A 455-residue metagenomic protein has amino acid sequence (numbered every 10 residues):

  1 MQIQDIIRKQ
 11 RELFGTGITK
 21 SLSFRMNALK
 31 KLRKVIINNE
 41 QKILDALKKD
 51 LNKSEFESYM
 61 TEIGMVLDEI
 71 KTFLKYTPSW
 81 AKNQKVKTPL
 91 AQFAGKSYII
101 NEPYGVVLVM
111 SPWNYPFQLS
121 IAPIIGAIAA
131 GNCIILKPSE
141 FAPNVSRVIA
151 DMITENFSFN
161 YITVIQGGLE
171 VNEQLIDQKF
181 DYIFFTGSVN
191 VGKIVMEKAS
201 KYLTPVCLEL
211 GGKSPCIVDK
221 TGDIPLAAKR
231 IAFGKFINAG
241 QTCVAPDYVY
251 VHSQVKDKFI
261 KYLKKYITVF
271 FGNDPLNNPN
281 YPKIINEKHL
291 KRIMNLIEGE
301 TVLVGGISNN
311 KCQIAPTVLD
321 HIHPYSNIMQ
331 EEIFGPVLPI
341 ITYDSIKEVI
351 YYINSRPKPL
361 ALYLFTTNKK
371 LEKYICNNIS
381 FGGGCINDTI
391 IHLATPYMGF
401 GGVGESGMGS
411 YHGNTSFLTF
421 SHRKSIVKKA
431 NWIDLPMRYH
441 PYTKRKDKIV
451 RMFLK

Functional and structural regions predicted by a protein language model:
M1-Y98: N-terminal Rossmann-like NAD(P)+-binding subdomain of aldehyde/semialdehyde dehydrogenases
I3, L22, E40, I224 (+3 more regions): Residues at or immediately preceding the N-termini of alpha-helices
I6-R8, C207-L210, N238-C243, D274-L276 (+2 more regions): Short, flexible turn/loop "capping" segments at secondary-structure junctions
F14, I18, R33-I36, E40 (+14 more regions): Structural signal for hydrophobic packing residues in well-ordered secondary-structure cores of soluble enzyme domains
S21, I217, T268, I314-K455: Conserved C-terminal structural/oligomerization subdomain of aldehyde/semialdehyde dehydrogenase
R25, I70, G131, I162 (+7 more regions): Residue-level signal for inorganic ion chemistry
L90-L226: Rossmann-like NAD(P) dinucleotide-binding subdomain of oxidoreductase/dehydrogenase enzymes
F157, N190-H323, I386, K448 (+1 more regions): ALDH superfamily catalytic-core signature
